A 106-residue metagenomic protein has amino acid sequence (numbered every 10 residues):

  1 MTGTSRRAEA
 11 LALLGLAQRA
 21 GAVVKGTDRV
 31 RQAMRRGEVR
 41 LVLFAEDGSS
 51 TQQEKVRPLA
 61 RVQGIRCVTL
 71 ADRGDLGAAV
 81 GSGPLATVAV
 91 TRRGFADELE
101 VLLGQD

Functional and structural regions predicted by a protein language model:
M1-A12, D97-D106: Non-catalytic interface/targeting segments
T2, R6, G48, T91: Catalytic cores of large soluble enzymes that bind and process phosphate-bearing ligands
G3-L41: N-terminal first-folded block
Q18-G21, D28, Q32, A45-E46 (+3 more regions): Positively charged, polar, low-complexity stretches
V39, I65, L85: Short glycine-/polar-rich loops that comprise or flank the Walker A/P-loop and associated switch/sensor motifs
G74-D106: C-terminal structural segments of small proteins and small subunits
